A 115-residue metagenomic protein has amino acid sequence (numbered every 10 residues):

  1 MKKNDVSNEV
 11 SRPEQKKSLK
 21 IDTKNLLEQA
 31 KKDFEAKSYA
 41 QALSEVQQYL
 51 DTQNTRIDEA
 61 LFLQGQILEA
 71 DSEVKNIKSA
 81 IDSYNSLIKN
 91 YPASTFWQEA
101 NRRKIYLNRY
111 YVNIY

Functional and structural regions predicted by a protein language model:
M1-Y115: Acidic, polar-rich low-complexity tracts and alpha-helical solenoid repeat scaffolds
